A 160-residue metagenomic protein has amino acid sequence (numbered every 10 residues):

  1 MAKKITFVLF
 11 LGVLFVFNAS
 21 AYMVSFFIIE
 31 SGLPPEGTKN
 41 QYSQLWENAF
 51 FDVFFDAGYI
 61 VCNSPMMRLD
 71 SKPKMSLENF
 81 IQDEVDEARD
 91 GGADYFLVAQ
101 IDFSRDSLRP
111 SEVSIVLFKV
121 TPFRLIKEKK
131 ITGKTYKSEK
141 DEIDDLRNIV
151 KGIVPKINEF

Functional and structural regions predicted by a protein language model:
M1-I5: Positively charged n-region of N-terminal signal peptides that target proteins for export
V8-V16: Bacterial N-terminal signal peptides
A19-M23: Boundary at the C-terminal end of the N-terminal hydrophobic targeting segment
S25-I29, E78-L108, E112: A short, hydrophobic beta-strand-centered structural micro-motif
F27-K39: Short glycine-rich His-centered loop
E36-G91: N-terminal segment of the mature soluble domain
Y95-K140: Amphipathic beta-strand/beta-sheet edge segments enriched in Tyr/Trp
T132-F160: C-terminal partner/receptor-binding element of secreted or periplasmic proteins
